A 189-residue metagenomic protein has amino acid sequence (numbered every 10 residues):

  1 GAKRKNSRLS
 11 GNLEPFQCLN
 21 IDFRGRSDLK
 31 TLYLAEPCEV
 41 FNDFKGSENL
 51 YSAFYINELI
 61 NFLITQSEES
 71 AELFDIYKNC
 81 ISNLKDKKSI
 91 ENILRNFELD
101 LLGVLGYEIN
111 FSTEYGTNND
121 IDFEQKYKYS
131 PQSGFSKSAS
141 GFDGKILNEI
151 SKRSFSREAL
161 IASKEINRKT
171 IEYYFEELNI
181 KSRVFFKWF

Functional and structural regions predicted by a protein language model:
G1-F189: Non-catalytic alpha-helical scaffolds and adjoining flexible linkers that form interface surfaces for assembly
